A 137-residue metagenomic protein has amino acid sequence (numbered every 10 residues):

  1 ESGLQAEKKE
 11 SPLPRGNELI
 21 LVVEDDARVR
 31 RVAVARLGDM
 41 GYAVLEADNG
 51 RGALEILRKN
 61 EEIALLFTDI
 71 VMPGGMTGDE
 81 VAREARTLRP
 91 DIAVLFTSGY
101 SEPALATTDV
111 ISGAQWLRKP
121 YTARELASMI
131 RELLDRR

Functional and structural regions predicted by a protein language model:
E1-L21: Disordered, acidic interdomain junction associated with two-component signaling
E24: Conserved acidic carboxylate
R31-D39: Charged docking surfaces used in two-component/phosphorelay signaling
V34, E46-L65, L105-A106: Acidic, metal-coordinating helix/loop segments flanking the phosphotransfer/catalytic sites of two-component signaling
N49-G52, G74-V81: Acidic catalytic/metal-coordinating carboxylates
D69-I70: Active-site residues of response regulator receiver
Y121-L134: C-terminal output helix
